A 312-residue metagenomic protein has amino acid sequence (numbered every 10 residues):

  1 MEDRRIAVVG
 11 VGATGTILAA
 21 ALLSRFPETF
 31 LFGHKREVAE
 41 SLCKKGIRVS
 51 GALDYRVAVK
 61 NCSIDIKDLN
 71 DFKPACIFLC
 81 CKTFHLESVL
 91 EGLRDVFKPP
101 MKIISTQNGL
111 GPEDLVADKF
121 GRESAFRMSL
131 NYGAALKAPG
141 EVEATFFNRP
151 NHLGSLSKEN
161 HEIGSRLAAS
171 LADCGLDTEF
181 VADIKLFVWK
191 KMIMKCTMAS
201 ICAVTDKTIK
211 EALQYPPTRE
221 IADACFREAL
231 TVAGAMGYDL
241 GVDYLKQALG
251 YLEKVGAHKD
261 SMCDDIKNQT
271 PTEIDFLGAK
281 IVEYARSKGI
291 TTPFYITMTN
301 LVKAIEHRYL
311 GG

Functional and structural regions predicted by a protein language model:
M1-Y55: NAD(P)+-binding Rossmann beta1-loop-alpha1 motif at the extreme N-terminus of oxidoreductases
E2, I221-G312: NAD(P)-dependent Rossmann-like dehydrogenase/reductase catalytic/cofactor-binding core
A7, F30, K102-I104, F126 (+2 more regions): A structural signal for isolated positions on well-ordered beta-strands in alpha/beta enzyme cores
A20, S24, E91-D95, D118 (+3 more regions): Short, well-ordered alpha-helices that flank and scaffold nucleotide-derived cofactor binding pockets
G33, L53, I66-K67, Q107 (+4 more regions): Residues at the C-termini of beta-strands that transition into short coil/loop
E37-S41, E113-D114, H161: Short, charged/polar "capping" segments at the starts of alpha-helices and the immediately preceding loops
R56-E141: Rossmann-like NAD(P)(H) cofactor-binding subdomain of soluble oxidoreductases
D95-V96, K119-S124, P139-V242: Internal alpha-helical scaffold of NAD(P)-dependent oxidoreductase catalytic cores
